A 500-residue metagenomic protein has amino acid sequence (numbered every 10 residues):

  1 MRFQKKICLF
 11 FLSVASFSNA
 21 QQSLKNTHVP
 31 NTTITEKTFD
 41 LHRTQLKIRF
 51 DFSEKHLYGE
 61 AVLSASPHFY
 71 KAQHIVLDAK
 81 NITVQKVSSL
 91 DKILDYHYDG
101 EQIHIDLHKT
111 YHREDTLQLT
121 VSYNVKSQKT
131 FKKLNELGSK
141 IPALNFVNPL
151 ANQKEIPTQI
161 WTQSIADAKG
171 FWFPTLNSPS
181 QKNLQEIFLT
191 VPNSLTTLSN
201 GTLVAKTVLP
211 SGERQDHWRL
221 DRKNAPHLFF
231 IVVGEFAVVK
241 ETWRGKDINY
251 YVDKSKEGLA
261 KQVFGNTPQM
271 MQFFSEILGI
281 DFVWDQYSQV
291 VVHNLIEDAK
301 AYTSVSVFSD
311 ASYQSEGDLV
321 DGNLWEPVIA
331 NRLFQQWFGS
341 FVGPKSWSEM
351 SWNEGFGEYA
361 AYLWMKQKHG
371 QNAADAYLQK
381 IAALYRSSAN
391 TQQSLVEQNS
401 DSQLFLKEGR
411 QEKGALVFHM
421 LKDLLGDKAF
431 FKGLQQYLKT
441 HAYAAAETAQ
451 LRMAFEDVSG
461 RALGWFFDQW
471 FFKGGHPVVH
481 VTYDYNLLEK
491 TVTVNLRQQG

Functional and structural regions predicted by a protein language model:
M1-K25: Bacterial Sec-dependent N-terminal signal peptides
K6-L9, S13, E54, P157 (+3 more regions): Generic alpha-helix initiation/capping and coil-helix boundary signal
C8, I48-R49, I75, K109 (+6 more regions): Generic detector of short alpha-helix boundary/capping microenvironments and adjacent low-complexity segments
N19-A20, E101-I103, W218, N249-R497: Hydrophobic alpha-helical and helix-loop surface patches within well-folded domains that function as non-catalytic
A20-F282, A311, E408, D423-L425 (+5 more regions): Acidic/His-enriched low-complexity segments
